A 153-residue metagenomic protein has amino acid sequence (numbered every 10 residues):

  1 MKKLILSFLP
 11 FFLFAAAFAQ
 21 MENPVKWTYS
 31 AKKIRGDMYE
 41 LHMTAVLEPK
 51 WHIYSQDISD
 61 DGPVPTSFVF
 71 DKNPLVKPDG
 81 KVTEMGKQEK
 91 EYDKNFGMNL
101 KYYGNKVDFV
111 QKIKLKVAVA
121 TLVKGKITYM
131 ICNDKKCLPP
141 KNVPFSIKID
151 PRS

Functional and structural regions predicted by a protein language model:
M1-E22: Bacterial Sec-dependent N-terminal signal peptides
F18-S153: Extracellular/lumen-exposed scaffold segments
